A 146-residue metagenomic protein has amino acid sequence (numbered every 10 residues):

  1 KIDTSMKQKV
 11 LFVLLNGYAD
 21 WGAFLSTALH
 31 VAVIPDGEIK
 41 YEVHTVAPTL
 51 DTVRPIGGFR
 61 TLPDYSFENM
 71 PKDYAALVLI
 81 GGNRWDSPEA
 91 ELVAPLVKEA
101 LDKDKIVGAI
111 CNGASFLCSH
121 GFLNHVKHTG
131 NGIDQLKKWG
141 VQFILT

Functional and structural regions predicted by a protein language model:
K1-S5: Short, Lys/Arg-enriched N-terminal segments with co-localized hydrophobic residues within the first ~10-30 amino acids
K7-A19, A23-L25, L29-T49, D64-T146: Active-site-adjacent pocket-lining segments in enzyme domains
I56-D64: Short gly/ser/thr-rich secondary-structure transition/capping motifs
